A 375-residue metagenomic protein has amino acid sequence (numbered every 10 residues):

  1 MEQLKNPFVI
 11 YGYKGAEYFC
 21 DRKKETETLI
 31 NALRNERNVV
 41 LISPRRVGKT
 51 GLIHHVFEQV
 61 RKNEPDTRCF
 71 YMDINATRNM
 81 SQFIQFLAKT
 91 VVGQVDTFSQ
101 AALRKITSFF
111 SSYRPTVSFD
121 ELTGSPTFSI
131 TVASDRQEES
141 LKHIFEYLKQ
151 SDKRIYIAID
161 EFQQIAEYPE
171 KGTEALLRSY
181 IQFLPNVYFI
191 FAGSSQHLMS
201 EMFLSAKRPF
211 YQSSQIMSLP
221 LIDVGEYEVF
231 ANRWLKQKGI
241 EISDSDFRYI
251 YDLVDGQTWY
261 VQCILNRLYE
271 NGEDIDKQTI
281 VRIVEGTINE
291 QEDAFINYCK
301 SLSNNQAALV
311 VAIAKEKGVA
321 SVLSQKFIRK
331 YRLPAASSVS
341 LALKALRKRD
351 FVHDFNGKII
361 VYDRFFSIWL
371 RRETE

Functional and structural regions predicted by a protein language model:
M1-V39, P44, Q59-P65, H353: A short, basic N-terminal segment
E2-N6, D293-E375: C-terminal leucine-rich, beta-strand-based interaction scaffolds used for sensing/assembly
I10-K14, E285-K300: Short, Lys/Arg-enriched N-terminal segment that forms or immediately precedes the first helix of a structured domain
L33-R34, D255, Y269, V311-G318: Short, locally clustered residues in the helix-turn-helix/winged-helix DNA-binding domain
I42-V47, G51-Y156, S337: P-loop NTPase nucleotide-binding core
T127-S195, L204: Conserved Walker B catalytic segment
E201-D252, I275: Helix-loop-helix "sensor" segment of P-loop NTPases
N232-A294, N356: Amphipathic alpha-helical "lid/sensor" segments that cap RecA-like P-loop NTPase cores
